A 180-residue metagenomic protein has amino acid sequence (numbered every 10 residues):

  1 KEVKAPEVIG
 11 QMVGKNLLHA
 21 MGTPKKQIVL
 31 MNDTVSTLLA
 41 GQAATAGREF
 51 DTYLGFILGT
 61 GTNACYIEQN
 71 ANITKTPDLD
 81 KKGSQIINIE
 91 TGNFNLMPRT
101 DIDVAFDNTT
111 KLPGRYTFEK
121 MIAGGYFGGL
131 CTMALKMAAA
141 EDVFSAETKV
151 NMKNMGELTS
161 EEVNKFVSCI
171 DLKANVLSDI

Functional and structural regions predicted by a protein language model:
K1-L54, N70-M97: Glycine-rich phosphate-binding loop and adjoining helix at the ATP-binding site of ATP-dependent phosphoryl-transfer
H19-G22, Q42-A44, A71, K81 (+2 more regions): ATP-binding/phosphotransfer module of carbohydrate and carboxylate kinases, centering on a glycine-rich
D33, L58-T60, E161-V167: Glycine-rich beta-strand-to-loop/alpha-helix junction loops that act as flexible
G55-N70: Gly/Thr-rich phosphate-binding beta-strand-loop-beta motif of the actin/hexokinase/Hsp70
